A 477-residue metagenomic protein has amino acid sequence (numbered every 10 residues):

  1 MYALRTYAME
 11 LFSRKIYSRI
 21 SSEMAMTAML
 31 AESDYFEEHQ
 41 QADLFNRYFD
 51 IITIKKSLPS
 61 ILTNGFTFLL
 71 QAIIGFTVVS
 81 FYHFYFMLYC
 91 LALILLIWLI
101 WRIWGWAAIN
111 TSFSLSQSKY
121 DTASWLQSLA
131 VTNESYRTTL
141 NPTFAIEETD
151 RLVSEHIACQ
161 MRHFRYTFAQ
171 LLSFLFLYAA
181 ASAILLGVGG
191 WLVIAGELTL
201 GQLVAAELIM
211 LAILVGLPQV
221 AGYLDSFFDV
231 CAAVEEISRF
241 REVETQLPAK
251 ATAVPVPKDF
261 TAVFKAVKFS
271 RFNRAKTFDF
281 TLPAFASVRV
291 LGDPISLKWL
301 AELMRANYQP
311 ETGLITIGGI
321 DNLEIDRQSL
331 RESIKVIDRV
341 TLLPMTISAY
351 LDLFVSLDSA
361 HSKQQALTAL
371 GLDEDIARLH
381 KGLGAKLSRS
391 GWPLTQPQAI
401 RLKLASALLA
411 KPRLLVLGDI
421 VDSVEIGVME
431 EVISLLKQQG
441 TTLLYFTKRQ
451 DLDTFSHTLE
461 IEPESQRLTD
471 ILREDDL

Functional and structural regions predicted by a protein language model:
M1-A3, T63-S114, G187-L198: Transmembrane helices of ABC transporter permease
M1-E37, Q41, F45-N46, P59 (+7 more regions): Juxtamembrane helix-loop junctions of ABC transporter transmembrane domains
M1-Y2, L93-L96, Q170-A181, G187 (+1 more regions): Hydrophobic alpha-helical segments in the permease module
S22-I51, W125-E148, Y223, R239-K250 (+1 more regions): Short intracellular "coupling" helices and adjacent cytoplasmic loop segments at the cytosolic face of multi-pass
S33-D34, N46-L58, L62, N110-T111 (+4 more regions): An intracellular "coupling" helix at the cytosolic face of ABC transporter transmembrane type-1 domains
N141, R165, I213-V243: Cytosolic ends of transmembrane helices, especially the final helix of ABC transmembrane type-1 domains
R241-V288, L314-T316, L323, Q438-T441: Primarily ABC-family ATPase nucleotide-binding module
V340-K386: Conserved "ABC signature" C-loop
